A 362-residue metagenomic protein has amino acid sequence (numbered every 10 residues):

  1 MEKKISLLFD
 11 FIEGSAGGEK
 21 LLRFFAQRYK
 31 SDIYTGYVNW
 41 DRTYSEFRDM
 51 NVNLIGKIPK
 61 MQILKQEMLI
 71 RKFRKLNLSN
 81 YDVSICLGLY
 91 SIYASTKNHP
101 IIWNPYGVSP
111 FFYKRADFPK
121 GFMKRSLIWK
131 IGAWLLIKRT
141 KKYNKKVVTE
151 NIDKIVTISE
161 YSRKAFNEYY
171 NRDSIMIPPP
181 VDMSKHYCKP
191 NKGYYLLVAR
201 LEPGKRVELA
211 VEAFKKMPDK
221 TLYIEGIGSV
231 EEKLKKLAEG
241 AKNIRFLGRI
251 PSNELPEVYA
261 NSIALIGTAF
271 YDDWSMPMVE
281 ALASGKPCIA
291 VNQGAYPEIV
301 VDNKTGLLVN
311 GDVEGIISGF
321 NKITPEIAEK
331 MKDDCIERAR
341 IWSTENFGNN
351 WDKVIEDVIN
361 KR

Functional and structural regions predicted by a protein language model:
D32-I92: Active-site donor-binding segments of glycosyltransferases and PAPS-dependent sulfotransferases
G121-I155, R163: Membrane-proximal helix-turn-helix segments that form the acceptor-binding/catalytic region of lipid-linked
V181, Y187-K205, V211-K215, Y223: Conserved donor-binding/catalytic core segment of Leloir-type glycosyltransferases
E232-N253: Nucleotide-activated donor-binding/catalytic signature segment of Leloir-type glycosyltransferases, i.e., the conserved
R249-I250, E257-S262, W351: Short alpha-helical donor nucleotide-sugar binding micro-motif in glycosyltransferases
F270: Aromatic "clamp/platform" in nucleotide-sugar-dependent glycosyltransferases that forms part of the donor/acceptor
P287-A290, V300: Short hydrophobic beta-strand element within catalytic cores of glycosyltransferases and related nucleotide-activated
D302-E314, N321-I327: Conserved acidic donor-binding segment of nucleotide-sugar-dependent glycosyltransferases
